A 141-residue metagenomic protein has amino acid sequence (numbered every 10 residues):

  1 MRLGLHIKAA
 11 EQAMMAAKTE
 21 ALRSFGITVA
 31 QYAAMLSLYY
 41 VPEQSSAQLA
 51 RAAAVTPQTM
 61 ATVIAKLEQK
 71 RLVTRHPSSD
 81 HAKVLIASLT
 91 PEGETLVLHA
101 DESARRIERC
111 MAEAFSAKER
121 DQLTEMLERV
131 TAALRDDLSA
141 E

Functional and structural regions predicted by a protein language model:
M1-F25, L89, E141: N-terminal leader segment of winged-helix/HTH proteins
M15, A65-A132: Charged, amphipathic alpha-helical coiled-coil/dimerization segments
F25-Q31, T59, T90, F115-A117: Short helix-coil-helix linker/hinge
A34-M35: Short alpha-helical "packing" element that flanks the helix-turn-helix/winged-helix DNA-binding module
V41-S45: Short capping segments at the starts of secondary-structure elements
S46-A47, Q58, A65, L85: Residues within helix-turn-helix
A50: The alpha-helix within a helix-turn-helix
